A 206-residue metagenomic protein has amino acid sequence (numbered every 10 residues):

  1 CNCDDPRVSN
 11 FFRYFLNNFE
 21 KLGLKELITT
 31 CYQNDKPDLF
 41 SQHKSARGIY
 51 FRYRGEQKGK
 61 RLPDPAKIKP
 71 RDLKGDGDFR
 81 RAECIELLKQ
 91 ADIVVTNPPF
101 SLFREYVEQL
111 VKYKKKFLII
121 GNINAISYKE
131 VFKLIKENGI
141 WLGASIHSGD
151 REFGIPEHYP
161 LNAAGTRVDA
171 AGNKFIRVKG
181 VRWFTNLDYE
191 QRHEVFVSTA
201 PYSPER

Functional and structural regions predicted by a protein language model:
C1-R206: Class I S-adenosyl-L-methionine-dependent methyltransferase catalytic core
